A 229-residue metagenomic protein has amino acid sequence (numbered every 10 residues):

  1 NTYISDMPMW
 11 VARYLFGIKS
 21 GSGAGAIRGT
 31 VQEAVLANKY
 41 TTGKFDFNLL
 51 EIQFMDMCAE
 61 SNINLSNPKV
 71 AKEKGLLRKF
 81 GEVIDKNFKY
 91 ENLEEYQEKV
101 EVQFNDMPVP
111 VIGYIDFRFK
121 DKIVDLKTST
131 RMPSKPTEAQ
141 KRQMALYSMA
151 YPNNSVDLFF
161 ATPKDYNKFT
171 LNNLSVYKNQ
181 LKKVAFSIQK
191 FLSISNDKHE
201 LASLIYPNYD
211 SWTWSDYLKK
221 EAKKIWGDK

Functional and structural regions predicted by a protein language model:
N1-Y114, K220-D228: Metal-dependent nuclease catalytic cores that hydrolyze phosphodiester bonds in DNA/RNA, characterized by
D6, Q32, I115-P133, Y147: Conserved catalytic cores of phosphodiester-cleaving nucleases, focusing on short active-site segments
I18, T130-P133, K164-D165: Short, surface-exposed beta-strand-loop junctions and turns on beta-sheet-rich folds
N92-E94, F119-K122, A150-N154: Short glycine/proline-enriched coil/turn segments at helix->beta-strand junctions
E98-V100, K127-T128, F160: Short, structured patches in soluble enzyme cores that scaffold and shape functional sites
M132-Q140: Active-site-adjacent loop/helix micro-motif of nuclease/hydrolase catalytic cores
Q140-P152: An active-site-proximal "capping" alpha-helix that borders the catalytic cofactor pocket
P152-K229: Metal-dependent nuclease catalytic regions and adjoining charged, substrate-binding loops involved in nucleic-acid end
